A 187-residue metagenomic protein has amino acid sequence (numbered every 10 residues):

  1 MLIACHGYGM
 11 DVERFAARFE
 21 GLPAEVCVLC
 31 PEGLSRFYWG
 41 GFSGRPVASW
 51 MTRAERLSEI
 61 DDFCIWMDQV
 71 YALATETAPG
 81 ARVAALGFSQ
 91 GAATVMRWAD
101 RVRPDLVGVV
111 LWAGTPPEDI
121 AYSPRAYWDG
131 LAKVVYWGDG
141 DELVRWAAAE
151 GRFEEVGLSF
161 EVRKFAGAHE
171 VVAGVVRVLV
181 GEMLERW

Functional and structural regions predicted by a protein language model:
M1-G80: Serine-hydrolase catalytic machinery in alpha/beta-hydrolase-like enzymes
A4-C5, L86, Y136: Short hydrophobic segments within beta-strands
G7, S89, A113: Catalytic nucleophile serine of serine hydrolases, specifically the conserved "nucleophile elbow" pentapeptide
A17, R97-R101: Active-site signature of alpha/beta-hydrolase-fold catalytic machinery across serine- and Asp/Cys-nucleophile hydrolases
A81-R82, L131: Short coil/turn segments at beta-strand junctions that form active-site/ligand-binding loops
L86-G91, V95: Gly/Ala-rich beta-loop-alpha elbow adjacent to hydrolase catalytic centers
G108, G114-W187: The feature captures the conserved acid-bearing segment of alpha/beta-hydrolase catalytic domains
